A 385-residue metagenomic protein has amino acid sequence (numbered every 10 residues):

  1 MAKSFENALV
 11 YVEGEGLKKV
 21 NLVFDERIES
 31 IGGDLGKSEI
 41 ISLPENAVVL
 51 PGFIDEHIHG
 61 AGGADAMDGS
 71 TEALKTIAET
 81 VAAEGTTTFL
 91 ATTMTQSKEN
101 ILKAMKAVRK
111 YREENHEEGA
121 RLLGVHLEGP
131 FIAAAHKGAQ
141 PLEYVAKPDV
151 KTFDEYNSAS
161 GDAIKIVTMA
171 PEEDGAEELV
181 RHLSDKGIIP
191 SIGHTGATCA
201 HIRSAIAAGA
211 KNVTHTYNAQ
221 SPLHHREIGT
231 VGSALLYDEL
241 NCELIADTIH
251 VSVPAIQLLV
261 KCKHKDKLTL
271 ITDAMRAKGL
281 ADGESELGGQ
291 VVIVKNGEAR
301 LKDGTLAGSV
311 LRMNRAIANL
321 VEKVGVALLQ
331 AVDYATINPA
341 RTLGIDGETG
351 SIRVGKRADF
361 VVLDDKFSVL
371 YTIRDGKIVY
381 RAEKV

Functional and structural regions predicted by a protein language model:
M1-L50, V385: Histidine-rich, glycine-flanked metal-binding segment
K3-E6, L35-K75, E79: Replace "His-x-His-based motif
A8, R341, S351-V385: C-terminal cap of metal-dependent C-N hydrolases
F53, G60-D68, T80, L90-N100 (+1 more regions): Active-site loop-to-helix "anion-binding N-cap" substructures in soluble metabolic enzymes
H59, K75-A104, A120-A133, S160-E172 (+4 more regions): Divalent metal-dependent hydrolysis catalytic cores, especially in the metallo-beta-lactamase
E79-L90, A134-G161, S204-T216, E227-N241 (+1 more regions): Active-site gating loops and adjacent loop-to-helix segments of metal-dependent hydrolytic enzymes
D154, S158-L280, V379: Active-site core of metal-dependent hydrolases
G232-C242, V260-T272, K278-V362: His/Asp/Glu-enriched, well-ordered alpha-helical/loop segment that forms or immediately abuts the divalent-metal
